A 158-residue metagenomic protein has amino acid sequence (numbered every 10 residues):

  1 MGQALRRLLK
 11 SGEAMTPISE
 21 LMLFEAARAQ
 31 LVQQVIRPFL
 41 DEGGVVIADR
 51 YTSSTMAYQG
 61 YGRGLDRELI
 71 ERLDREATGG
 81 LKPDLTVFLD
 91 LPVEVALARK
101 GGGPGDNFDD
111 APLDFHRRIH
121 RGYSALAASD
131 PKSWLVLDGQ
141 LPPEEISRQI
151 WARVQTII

Functional and structural regions predicted by a protein language model:
M1-T78: ATP-dependent small-molecule kinase phosphotransfer cores that center on conserved nucleotide phosphate-binding segments
Q3, D90-L91, R117: Alpha-helix N-cap/helix-start motif at coil-to-helix transitions, marked by capping-box chemistry
G43-G44, P83, P131-W134: A generic structural signal for alpha->beta connector loops
A48-R50, G79-K100: Conserved phosphate-donor/acceptor-positioning beta-strand/loop module used by diverse small-molecule
R72, F88, V136-D138: Structural signal for conserved beta-strand scaffold positions within catalytic alpha/beta enzyme cores
T78-G80, A128-S129: Arginine/glycine-rich "motif VI" loop of SF2 helicases in the C-terminal RecA-like domain
E94-I158: NTP-dependent small-molecule kinase module
